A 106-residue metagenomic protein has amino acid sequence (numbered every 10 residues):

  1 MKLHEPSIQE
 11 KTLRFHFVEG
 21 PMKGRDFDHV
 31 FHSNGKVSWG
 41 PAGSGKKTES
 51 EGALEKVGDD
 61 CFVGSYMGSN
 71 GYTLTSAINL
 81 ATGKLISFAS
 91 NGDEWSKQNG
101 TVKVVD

Functional and structural regions predicted by a protein language model:
M1, E10, G45-K46, S96: Generic cytosolic/nucleocytoplasmic N-terminal low-complexity/intrinsically disordered segments
M1-K23: Tryptophan-anchored aromatic micro-motifs
L3, E19-G20, D26, G64-D106: Beta-sheet ligand-binding and adhesion/scaffold domains
S7-R14, N34-S38, G58-G64, L85-I86: Short, hydrophobic/aromatic-rich segments at coil-to-beta transitions
H16-V18, H32, G40, E55 (+2 more regions): A structural detector for beta-sheet-dominated domains
K23-E55, N91: N-terminal glycine/threonine-rich, aromatic-flanked beta-hairpin/loop signature
G43-N79: Contiguous, well-ordered beta-strand patches that form the walls/edges of small beta-barrel/beta-sandwich domains
